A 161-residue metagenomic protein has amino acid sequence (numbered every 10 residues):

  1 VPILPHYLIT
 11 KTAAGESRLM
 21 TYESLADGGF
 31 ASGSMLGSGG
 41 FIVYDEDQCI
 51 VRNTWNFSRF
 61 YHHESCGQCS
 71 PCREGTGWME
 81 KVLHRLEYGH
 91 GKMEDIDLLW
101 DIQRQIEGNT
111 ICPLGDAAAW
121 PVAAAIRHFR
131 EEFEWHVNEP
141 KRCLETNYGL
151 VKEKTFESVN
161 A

Functional and structural regions predicted by a protein language model:
V1-A161: Redox cofactor-anchoring modules in respiratory/redox and cofactor-processing assemblies
